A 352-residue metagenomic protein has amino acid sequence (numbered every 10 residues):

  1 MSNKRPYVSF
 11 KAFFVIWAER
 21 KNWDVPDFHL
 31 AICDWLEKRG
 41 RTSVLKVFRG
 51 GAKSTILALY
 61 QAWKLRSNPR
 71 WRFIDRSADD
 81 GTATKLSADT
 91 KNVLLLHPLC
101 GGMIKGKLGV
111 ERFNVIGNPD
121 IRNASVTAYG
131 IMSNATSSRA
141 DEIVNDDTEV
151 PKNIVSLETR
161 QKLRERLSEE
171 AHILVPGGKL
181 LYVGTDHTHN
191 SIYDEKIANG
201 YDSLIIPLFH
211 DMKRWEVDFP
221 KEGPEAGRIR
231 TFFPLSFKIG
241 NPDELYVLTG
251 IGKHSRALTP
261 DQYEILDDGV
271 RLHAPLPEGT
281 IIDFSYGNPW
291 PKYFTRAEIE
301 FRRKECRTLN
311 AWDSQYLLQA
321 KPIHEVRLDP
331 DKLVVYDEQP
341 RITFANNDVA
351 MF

Functional and structural regions predicted by a protein language model:
M1-T42: Pre-P-loop entry segment of helicase/translocase ATPase cores
L30, D34-E37, T55-R66: Contiguous, well-ordered alpha-helical segments that form the cores/surfaces of helical PPI scaffolds
G40-L59: Walker A/P-loop
K64-R72, L95: Post-Walker A helix-loop "phosphate-sensing" segment adjacent to the P-loop in P-loop NTPases
R76-M132, V270: Conserved nucleotide-state-sensing and coupling region of NTP-binding domains
E111-E169: Conserved RecA-like ASCE ATPase "motif II neighborhood" in helicase/translocase motors
E158-E216: ASCE P-loop NTPase helicase motor core
E216-G269, H273-F352: ATPase catalytic-site recognition across NTP-hydrolyzing enzymes
